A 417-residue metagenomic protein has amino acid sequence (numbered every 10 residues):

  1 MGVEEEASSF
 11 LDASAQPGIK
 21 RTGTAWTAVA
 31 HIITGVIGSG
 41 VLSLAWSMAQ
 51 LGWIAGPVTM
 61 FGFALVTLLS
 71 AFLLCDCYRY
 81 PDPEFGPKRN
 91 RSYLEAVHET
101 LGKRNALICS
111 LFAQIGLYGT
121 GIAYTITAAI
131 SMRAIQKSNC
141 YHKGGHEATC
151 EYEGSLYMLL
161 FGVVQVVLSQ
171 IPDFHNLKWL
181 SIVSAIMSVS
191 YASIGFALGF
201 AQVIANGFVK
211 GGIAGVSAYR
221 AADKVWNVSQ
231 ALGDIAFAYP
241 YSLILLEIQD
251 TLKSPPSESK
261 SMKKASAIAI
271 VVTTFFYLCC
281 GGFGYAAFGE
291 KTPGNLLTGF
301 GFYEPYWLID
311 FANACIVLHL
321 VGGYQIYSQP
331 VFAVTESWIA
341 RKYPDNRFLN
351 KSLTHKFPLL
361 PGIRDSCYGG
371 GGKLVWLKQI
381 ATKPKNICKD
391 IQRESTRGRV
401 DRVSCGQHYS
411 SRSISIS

Functional and structural regions predicted by a protein language model:
M1-S43, T67-F72, K88-N90: Membrane-interface "cap" regions at the ends of multi-pass membrane proteins
V3-A7, K20-R21, W26, D76-A113 (+4 more regions): Membrane-interfacial loop- and helix-cap regions that link adjacent transmembrane helices in polytopic membrane proteins
H31, T59-A64, A265, A269 (+1 more regions): Alpha-helical transmembrane segments of multi-pass membrane proteins, especially transporters and channels
S39, A64-D76, F161-Q170: Central hydrophobic cores of alpha-helical transmembrane segments in multi-pass inner-membrane proteins across all
A45-Y80, E84-P87: Extracellular loop-to-transmembrane helix junctions
S47, V167-I171, Y368-V375: Hydrophobic alpha-helical transmembrane segments
Q50-L51, I171-F174, P256, K389: Helix-loop interface residues and adjacent transmembrane-helix termini in multi-pass membrane transporters, primarily
